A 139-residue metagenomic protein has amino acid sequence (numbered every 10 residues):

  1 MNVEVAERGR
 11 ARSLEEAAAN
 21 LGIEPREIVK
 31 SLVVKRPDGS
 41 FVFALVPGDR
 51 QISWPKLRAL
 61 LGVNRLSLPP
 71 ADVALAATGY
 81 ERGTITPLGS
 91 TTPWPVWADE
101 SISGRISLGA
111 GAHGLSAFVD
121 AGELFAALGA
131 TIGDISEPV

Functional and structural regions predicted by a protein language model:
M1-V139: Extended, low-hydrophobicity, polar/charged segments
